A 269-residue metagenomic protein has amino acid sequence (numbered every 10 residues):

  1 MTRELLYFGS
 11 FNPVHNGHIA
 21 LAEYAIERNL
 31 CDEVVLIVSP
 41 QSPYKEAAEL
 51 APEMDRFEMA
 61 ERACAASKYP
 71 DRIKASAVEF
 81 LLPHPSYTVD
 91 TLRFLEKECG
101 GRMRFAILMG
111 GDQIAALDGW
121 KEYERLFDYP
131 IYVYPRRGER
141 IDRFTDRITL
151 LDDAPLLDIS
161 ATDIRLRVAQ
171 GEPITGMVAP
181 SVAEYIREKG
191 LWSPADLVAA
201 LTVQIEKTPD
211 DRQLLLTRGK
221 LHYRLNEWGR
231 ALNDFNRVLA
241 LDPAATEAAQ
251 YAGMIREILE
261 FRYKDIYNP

Functional and structural regions predicted by a protein language model:
M1-L197: Nucleotidyltransferase catalytic core that binds NTPs
A195-L197, M254-P269: Alpha-helical linker/edge segments of TPR/alpha-solenoid repeat scaffolds and analogous pre-/post-domain helices
